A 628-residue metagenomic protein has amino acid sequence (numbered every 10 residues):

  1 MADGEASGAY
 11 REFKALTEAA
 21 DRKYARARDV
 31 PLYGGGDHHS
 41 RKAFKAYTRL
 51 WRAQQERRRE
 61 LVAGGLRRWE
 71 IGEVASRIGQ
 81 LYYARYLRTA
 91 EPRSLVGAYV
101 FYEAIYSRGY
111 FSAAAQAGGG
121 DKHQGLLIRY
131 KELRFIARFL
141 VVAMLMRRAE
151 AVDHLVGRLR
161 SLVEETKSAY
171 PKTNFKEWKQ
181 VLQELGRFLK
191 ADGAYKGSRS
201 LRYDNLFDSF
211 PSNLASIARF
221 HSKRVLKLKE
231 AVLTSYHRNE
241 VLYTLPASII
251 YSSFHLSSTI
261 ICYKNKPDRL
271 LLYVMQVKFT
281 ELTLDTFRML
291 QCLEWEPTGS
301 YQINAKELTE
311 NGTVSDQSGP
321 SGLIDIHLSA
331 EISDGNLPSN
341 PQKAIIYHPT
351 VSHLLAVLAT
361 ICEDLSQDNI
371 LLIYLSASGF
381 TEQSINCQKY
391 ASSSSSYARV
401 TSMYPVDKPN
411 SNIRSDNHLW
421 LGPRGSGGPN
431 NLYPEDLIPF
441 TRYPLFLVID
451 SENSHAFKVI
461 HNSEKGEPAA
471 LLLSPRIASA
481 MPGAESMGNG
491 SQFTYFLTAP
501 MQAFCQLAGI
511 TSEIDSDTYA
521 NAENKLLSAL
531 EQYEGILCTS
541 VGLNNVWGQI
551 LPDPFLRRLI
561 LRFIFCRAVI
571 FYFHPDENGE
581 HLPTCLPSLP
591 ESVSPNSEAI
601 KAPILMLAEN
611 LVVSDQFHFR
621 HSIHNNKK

Functional and structural regions predicted by a protein language model:
A2-G35, R68-L87, K131-V142: Amphipathic alpha-helical repeat scaffolds of TPR domains
E5, W51-I71, S107-L127: Flexible helix-coil transition and linker loops at the boundaries of alpha-helical arrays
A25-F44, Y83-A98, M146-V152, L497: Short coil/turn connectors between adjacent alpha-helices in alpha-solenoid helical repeat scaffolds
S40-R57, V96-S112, R160-K167, V357: Amphipathic alpha-helical segments within extended alpha-helical solenoids and repeat-rich scaffolds in large
V100-A231, Y236, F254-L256, I260-P267 (+4 more regions): Cytosolic small-GTPase signaling regions in large eukaryotic proteins
L206-P429, P444, V448-S451: A domain-level signal for caspase-like cysteine endopeptidase catalytic cores and their zymogen-processing architecture
L293-E294, R414, L419, D517-K628: C-terminal functional modules of predominantly eukaryotic multidomain proteins
L445-F573: Active-site-proximal C-terminal subdomain of hydrolase catalytic domains
